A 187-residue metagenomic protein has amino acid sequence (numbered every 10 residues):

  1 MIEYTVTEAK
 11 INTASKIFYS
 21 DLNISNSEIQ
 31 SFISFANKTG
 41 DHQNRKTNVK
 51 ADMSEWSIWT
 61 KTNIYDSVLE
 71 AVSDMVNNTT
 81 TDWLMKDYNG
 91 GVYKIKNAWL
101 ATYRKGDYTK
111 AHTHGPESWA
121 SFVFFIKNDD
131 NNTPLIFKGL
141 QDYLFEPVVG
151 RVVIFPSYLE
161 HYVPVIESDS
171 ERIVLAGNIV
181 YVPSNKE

Functional and structural regions predicted by a protein language model:
M1-G91: Non-heme Fe(II)/2-oxoglutarate
Y88-N185: Catalytic core of non-heme Fe(II) oxygenases with the double-stranded beta-helix
